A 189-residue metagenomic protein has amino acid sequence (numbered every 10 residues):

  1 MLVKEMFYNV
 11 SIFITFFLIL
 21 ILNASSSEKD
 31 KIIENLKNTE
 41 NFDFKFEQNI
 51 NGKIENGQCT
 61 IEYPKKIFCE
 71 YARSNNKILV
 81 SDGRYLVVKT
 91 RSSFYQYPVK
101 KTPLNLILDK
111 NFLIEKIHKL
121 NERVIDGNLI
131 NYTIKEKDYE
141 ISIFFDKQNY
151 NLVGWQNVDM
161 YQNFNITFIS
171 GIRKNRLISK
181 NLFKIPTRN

Functional and structural regions predicted by a protein language model:
M1-Y8: N-terminal secretory signal peptides that target proteins for export/translocation
V10-F16: Sec-dependent signal peptide hydrophobic core
F16-A24: Hydrophobic h-region of N-terminal signal peptides that target proteins for export in Gram-negative bacteria
N23-E34: Cleaved targeting-peptide boundary
E34-I54: A short, Trp-centered hydrophobic/proline-enriched beta-strand micro-motif
F44-F46, I67-Y71, L86-K89, Y132 (+1 more regions): Short hydrophobic/aromatic-rich beta-strand segments that constitute the beta-sheet cores of beta-sandwich/beta-barrel
C59-I107, N165: An acidic-aromatic
E115-I117, N121-N189: Gly/Pro-enriched, hydrophobic low-complexity segments that function as extracytoplasmic propeptides/linkers
